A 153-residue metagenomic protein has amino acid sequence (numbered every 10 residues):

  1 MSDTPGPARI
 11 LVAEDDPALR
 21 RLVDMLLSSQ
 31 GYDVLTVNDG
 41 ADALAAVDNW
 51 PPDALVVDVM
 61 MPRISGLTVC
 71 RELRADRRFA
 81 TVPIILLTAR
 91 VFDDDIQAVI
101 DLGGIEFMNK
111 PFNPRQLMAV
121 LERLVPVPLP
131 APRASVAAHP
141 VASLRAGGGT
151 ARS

Functional and structural regions predicted by a protein language model:
R20, M61-R63, A80, F92: The feature encodes the CheY-like receiver
R21-S29: Charged docking surfaces used in two-component/phosphorelay signaling
G31-N38, A46: Short hydrophobic/Thr-rich beta-strand motif most characteristic of the beta2 strand and flanking loop of CheY-like
W50-V56: Active-site beta3 strand of CheY-like receiver
I105: Short, glycine/charged-rich "phosphate-handling" switch motifs in NTP-dependent and phosphotransfer domains
F112-E122: C-terminal output helix
